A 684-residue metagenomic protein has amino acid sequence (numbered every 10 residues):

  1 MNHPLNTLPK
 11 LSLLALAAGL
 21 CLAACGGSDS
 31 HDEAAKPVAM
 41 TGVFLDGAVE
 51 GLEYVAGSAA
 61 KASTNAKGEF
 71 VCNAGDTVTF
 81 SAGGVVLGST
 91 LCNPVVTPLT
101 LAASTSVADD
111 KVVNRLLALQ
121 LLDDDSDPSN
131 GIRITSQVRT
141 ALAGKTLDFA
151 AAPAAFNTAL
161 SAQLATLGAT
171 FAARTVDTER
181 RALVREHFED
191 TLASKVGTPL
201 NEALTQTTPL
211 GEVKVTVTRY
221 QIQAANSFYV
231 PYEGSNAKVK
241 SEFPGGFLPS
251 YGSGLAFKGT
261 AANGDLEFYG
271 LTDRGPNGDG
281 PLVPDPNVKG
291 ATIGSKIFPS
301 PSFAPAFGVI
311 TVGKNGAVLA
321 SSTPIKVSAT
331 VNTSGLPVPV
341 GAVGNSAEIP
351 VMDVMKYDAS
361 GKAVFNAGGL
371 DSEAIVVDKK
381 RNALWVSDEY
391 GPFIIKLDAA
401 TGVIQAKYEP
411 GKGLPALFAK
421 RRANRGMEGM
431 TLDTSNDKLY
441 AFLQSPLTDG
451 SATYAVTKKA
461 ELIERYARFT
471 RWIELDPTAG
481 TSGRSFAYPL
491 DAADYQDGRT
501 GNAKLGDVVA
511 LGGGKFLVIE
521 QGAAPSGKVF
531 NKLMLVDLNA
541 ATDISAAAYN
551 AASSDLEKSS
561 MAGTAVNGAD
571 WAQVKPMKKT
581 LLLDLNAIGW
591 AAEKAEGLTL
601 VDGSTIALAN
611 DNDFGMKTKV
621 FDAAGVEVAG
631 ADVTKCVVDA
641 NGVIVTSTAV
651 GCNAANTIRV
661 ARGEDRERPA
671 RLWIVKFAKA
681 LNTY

Functional and structural regions predicted by a protein language model:
M1-N2, S30: Intrinsically disordered, low-complexity cationic segments
N2-L13: Bacterial N-terminal signal peptides that target proteins for export
S12-L14, K111, V529: Alpha-helical structural motif
C21-A24: C-terminal motif of bacterial Sec signal peptides marking the signal peptidase cleavage site
G26-S28: Subunit-assembly interface segments of extracellular/virion macromolecular structures
S30-P209: Feature for extracytoplasmic/surface-facing segments of secreted or surface-associated proteins, emphasizing
H31-E33, P199-Y684: Sequence/structural signature of beta-propeller domains
